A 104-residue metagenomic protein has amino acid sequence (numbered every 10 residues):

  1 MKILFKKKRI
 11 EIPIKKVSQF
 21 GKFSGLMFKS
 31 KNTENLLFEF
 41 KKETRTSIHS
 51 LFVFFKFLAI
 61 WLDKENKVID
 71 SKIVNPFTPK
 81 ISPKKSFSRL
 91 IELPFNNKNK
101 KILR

Functional and structural regions predicted by a protein language model:
M1-R104: Compact, glycine-rich, soluble single-domain proteins
